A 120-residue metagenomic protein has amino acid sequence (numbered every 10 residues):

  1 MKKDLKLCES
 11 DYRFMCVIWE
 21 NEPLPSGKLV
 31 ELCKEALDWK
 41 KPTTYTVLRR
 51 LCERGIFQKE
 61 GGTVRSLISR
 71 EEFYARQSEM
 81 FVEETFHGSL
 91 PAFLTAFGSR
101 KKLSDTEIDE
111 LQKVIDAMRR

Functional and structural regions predicted by a protein language model:
D4-S10, G62-M80: Short, cationic-aromatic polyanion-contact patches
Y12-V17: Pre-recognition alpha-helix immediately N-terminal to the DNA-recognition helix within helix-turn-helix or winged-helix
I18-E22: Short helix-to-turn junction characteristic of helix-turn-helix DNA-binding domains, especially the helix
P23-C33: Short acidic, hydrophobic short linear motifs in intrinsically disordered regions
Y45-R49: Short, hydrophobic-biased segments on the C-terminal half of alpha helices that form "recognition helices"
C52-G62: A short, conserved structural fragment
R76-R120: Amphipathic alpha-helical dimerization/coiled-coil segments that flank or bridge DNA-binding/regulatory modules
